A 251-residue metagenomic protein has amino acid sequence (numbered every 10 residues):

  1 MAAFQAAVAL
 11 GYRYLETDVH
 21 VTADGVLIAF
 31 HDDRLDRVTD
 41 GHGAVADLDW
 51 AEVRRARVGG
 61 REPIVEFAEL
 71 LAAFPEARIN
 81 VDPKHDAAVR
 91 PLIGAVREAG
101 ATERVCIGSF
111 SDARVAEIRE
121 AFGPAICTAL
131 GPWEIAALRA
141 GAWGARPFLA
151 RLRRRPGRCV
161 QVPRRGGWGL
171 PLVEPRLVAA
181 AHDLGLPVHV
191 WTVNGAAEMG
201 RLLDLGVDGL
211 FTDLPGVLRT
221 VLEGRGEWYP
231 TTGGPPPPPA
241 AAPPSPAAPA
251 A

Functional and structural regions predicted by a protein language model:
M1-A251: Phosphate-group recognition and catalysis centered on beta-loop-alpha active-site segments
